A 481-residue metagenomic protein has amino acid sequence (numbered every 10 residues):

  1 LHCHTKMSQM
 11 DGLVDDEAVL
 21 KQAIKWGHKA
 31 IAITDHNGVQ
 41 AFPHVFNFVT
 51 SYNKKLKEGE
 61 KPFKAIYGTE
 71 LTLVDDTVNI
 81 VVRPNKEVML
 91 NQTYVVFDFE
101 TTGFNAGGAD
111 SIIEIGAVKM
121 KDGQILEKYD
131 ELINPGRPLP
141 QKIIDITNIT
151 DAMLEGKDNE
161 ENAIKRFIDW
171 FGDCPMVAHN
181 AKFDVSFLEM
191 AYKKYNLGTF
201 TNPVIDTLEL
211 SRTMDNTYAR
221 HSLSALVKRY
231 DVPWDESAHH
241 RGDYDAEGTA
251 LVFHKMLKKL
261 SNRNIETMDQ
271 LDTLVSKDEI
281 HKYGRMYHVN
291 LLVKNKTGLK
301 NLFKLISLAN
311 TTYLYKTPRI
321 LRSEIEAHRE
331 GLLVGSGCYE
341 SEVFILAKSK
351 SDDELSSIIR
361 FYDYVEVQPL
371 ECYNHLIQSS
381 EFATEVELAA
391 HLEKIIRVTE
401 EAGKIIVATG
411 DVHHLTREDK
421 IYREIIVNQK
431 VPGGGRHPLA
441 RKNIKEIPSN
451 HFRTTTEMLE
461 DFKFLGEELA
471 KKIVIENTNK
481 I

Functional and structural regions predicted by a protein language model:
L1-T101, S111, G116-D130, G136 (+5 more regions): Phosphodiester-processing cores and adjacent nucleic acid-binding clamps
A106-G108: Short consensus segments that form the blades of beta-propeller domains, in both extracellular/periplasmic
